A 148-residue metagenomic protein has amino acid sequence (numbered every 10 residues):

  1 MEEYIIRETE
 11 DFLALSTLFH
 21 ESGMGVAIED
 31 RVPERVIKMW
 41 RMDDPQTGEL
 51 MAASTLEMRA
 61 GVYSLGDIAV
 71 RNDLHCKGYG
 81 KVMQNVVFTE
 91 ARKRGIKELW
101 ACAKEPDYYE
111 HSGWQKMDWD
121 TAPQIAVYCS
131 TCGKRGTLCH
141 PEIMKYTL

Functional and structural regions predicted by a protein language model:
M1-I28, D43-D44, H140-I143, T147: Short amphipathic alpha-helix that is part of the acyltransferase structural core
H20-P45, M51-R71: A conserved beta-strand-loop-helix scaffold within acyl/acetyltransferase catalytic domains
E49, R71-V82, R94, H111: Conserved glycine-rich acetyl-CoA-binding loop
C76-T89, A101: Conserved acetyl-CoA-binding loop-helix of GNAT-fold acetyltransferases
A91-K104: Conserved GNAT acetyl-CoA-binding A-motif
A103-C129: Conserved active-site alpha-helix within GNAT-family acetyltransferase domains
A122-L148: C-terminal "cap" of GNAT-fold acetyltransferases
